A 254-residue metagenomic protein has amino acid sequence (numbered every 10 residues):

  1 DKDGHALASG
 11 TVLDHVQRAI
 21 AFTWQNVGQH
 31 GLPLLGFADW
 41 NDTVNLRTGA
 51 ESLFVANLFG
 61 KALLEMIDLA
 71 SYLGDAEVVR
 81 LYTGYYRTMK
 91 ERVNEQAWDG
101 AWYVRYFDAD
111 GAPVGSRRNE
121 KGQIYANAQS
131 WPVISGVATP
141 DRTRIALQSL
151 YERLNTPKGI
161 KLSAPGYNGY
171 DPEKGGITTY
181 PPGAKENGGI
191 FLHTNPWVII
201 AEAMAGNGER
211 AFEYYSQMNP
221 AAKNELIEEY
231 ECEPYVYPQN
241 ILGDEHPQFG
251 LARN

Functional and structural regions predicted by a protein language model:
D1, L251-N254: Short, intrinsically disordered, charge-balanced linker/junction segments flanking boundaries in proteins
D1-T83, G100-S135, E173-I199, A203: The feature captures the catalytic groove of carbohydrate-active enzymes
V16, T143, A211: Aromatic/hydrophobic pocket-lining residues that form the small-molecule binding cavity in soluble enzyme cores
L58-K174, S216-L251: Catalytic cores of carbohydrate-active enzymes
I200-K223: Catalytic-core region of carbohydrate-active enzymes that cleave or remodel glycosidic bonds
